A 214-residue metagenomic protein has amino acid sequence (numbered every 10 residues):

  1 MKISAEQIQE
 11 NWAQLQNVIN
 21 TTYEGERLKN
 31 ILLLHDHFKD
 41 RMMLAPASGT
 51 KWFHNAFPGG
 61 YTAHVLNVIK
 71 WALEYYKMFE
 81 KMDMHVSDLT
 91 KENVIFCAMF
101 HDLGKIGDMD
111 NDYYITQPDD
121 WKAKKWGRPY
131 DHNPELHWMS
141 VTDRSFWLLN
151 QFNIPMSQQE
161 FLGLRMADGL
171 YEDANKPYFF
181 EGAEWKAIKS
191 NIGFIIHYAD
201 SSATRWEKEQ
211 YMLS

Functional and structural regions predicted by a protein language model:
M1, L213-S214: Short intrinsically disordered terminal tails
M1-A123: Acidic/His-rich, divalent-metal-binding segments that scaffold phosphate/diphosphate chemistry
N55-F57, A63, M84-M212: Divalent metal-dependent catalytic cores for phosphoryl transfer on phosphate-bearing substrates
